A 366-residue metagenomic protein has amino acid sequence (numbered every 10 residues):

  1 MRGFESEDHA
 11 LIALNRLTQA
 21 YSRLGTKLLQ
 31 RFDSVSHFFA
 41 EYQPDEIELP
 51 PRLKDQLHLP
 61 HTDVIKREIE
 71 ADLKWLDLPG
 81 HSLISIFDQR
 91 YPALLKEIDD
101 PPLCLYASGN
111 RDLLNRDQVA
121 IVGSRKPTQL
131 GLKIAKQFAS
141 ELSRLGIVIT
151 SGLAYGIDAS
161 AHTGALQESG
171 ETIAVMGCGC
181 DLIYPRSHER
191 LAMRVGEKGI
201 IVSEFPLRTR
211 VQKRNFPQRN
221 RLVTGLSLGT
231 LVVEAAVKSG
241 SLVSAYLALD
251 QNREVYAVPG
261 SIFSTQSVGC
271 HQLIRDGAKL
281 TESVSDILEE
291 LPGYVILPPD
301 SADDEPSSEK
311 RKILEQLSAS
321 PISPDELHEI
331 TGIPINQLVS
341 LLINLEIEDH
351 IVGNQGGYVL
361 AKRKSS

Functional and structural regions predicted by a protein language model:
M1-E7, S85-S366: Glycine-biased, small-residue-rich flexible motifs in mid-sequence functional cores and linkers
M1-R90, P324, H350-G357, A361-S366: Short, small/acidic-rich helices and loops at N termini and domain boundaries of DNA replication/processing enzymes
